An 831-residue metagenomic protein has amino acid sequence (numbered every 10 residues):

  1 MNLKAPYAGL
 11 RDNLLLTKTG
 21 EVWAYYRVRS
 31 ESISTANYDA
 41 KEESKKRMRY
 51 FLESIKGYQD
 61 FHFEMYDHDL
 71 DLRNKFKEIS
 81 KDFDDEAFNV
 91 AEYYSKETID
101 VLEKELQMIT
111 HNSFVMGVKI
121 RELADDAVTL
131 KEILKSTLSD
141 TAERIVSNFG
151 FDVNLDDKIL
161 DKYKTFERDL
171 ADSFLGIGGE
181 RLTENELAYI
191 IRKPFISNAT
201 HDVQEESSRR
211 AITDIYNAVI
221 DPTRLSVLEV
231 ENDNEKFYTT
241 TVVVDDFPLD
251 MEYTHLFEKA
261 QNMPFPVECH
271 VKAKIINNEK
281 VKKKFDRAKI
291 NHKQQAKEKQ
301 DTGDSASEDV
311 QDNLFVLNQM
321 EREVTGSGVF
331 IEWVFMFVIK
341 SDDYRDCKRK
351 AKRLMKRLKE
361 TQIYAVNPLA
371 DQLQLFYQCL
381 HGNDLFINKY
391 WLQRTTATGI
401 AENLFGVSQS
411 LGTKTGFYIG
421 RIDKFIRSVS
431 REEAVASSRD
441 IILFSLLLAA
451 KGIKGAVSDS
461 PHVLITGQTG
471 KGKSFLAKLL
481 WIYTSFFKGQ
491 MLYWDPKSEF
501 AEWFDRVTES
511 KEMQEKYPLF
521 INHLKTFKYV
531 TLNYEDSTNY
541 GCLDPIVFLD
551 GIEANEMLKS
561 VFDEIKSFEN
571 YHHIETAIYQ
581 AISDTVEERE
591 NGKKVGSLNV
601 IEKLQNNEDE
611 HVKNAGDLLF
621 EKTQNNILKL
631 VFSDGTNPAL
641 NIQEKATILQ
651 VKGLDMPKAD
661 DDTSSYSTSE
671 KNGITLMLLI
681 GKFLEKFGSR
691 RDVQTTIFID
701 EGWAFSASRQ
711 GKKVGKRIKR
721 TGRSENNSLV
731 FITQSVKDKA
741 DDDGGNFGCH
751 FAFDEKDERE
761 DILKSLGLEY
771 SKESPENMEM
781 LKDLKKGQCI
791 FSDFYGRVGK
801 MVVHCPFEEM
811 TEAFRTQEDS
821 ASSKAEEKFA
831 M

Functional and structural regions predicted by a protein language model:
M1-T398: Extended, folded cores of ATP/NTP-driven motor/assembly subunits in large transport and secretion machines
V22, N112-F114, Q490, K645 (+1 more regions): The start of beta-strands in P-loop NTPase/AAA+ ATPase cores
E31, Y38-K56, H68, Q261 (+6 more regions): P-loop NTPase motor domains
Y38, R47-F51, R427-T526: Glycine-rich phosphate-binding loop of nucleotide-binding enzymes
E103, P545-V595, K739-M831: P-loop NTPase motor core of the ASCE superfamily
T137-N148, D304-E308, D384-Q393, A397 (+4 more regions): Charged, glycine/proline-rich intrinsically disordered loops and linkers
Q294-K297, L447-K471, F475-W481, L492-A501 (+4 more regions): Conserved P-loop NTPase motor cores
D423-I442, L447, K454, S458-V463 (+4 more regions): Charge-patterned, long linear interaction tracts outside catalytic cores
